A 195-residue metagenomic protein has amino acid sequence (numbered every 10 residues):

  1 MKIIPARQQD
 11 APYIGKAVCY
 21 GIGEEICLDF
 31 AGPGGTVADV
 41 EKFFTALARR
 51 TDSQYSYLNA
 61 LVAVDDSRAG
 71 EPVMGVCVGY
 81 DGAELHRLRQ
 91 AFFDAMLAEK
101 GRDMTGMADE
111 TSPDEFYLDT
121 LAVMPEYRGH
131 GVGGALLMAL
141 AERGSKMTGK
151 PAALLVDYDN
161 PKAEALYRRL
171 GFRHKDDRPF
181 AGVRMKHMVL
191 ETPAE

Functional and structural regions predicted by a protein language model:
K2-K16, E24-D29: A short beta-loop-alpha structural element at the N-terminal edge of CoA-dependent acyl/N-acetyltransferase catalytic
E24-A48, L97-A98: Conserved GNAT-fold acetyl-CoA-binding loop/helix
L47-V62, A83-R87, Y117: A short helix-loop-beta-strand connector motif used in the catalytic cores of GNAT acetyltransferases and, in some
V62, E71-D81, Y117, A122: Conserved beta-strand in the GNAT
D81-F116, T120: Conserved acyl-donor/pantetheine-binding loop and adjacent beta-alpha core of acyl/acetyltransferases and related
D114-F116, G144-L155: Conserved GNAT acetyl-CoA-binding A-motif
D119-R128, L154-A163, F180-M185, L190-P193: Conserved beta-strand-loop-alpha-helix junction that forms the acyl-donor binding cleft
V123, G129-R143, A165-R169: Conserved acetyl-CoA-binding loop-helix of GNAT-fold acetyltransferases
